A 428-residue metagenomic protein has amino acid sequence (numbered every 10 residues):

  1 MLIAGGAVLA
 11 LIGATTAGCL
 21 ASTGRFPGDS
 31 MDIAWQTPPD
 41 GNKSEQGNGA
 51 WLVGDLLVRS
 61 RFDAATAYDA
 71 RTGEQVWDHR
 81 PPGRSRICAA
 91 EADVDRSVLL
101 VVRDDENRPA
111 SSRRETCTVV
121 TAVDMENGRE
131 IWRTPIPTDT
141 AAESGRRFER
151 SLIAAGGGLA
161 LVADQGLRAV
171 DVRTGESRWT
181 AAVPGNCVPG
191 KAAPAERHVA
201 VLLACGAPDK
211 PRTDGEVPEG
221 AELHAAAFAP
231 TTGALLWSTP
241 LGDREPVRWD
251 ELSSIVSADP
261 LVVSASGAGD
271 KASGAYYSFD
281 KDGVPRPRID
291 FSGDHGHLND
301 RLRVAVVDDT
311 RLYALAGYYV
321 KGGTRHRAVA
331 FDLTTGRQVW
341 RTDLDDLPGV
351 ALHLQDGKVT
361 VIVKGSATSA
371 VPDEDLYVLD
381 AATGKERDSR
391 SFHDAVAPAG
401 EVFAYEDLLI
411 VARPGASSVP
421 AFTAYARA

Functional and structural regions predicted by a protein language model:
M1-A10: N-terminal export and membrane-targeting signals
I3, T16-A89, T121-D124, R129-A141 (+6 more regions): Aromatic (tryptophan-biased) beta-strands that constitute blades/sheets of beta-rich domains
D40-G54, P82-R96, V102, P135-I153 (+6 more regions): Repeated scaffold domains used in trafficking and secretory/extracellular systems, primarily beta-propellers
F62-T66, E106-T121, D164-R168, P208-A226 (+4 more regions): Structural motif
E74, D78-F228, A234: Long, acidic/polar, low-complexity amphipathic helices and coiled-coil-like
T180, P184-D332: Acidic, serine/threonine- and glycine-rich low-complexity intrinsically disordered segments that serve as flexible
L298-A381: Loop/turn-rich, solvent-exposed surfaces of beta-rich toroidal or solenoidal domains
S389-A428: Blade-level signature of beta-propeller repeat domains, shared across WD40, Kelch, NHL, RCC1 and BNR/Asp-box propellers
